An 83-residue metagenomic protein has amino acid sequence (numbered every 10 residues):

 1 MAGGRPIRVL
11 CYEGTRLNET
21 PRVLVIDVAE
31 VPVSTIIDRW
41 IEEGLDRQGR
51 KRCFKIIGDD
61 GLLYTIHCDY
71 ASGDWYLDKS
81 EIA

Functional and structural regions predicted by a protein language model:
M1-A83: Cysteine-centric segments in proteins
